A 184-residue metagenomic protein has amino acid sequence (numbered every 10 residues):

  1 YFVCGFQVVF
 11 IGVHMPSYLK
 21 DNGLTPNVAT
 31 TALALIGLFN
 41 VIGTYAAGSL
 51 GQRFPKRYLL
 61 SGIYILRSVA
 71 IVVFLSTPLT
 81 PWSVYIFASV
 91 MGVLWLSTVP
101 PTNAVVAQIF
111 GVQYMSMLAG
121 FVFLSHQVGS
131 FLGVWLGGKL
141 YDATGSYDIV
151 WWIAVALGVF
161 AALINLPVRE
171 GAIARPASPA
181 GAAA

Functional and structural regions predicted by a protein language model:
Y1-A47, V99, G133: Extracytoplasmic gate region of multi-pass secondary transporters
F10, A34-N40, A46-V105: C-terminal transmembrane helical hairpin of 12-TM major facilitator-type secondary transporters
L19-K20, L50-G51, L136-G145: Interfacial helix-cap and linker-helix signal at transmembrane-aqueous boundaries of multi-pass secondary transporters
P26-N27, V112-V122: Loop-to-transmembrane helix entry/capping segments in MFS-fold secondary transporters and related SLC/MFSD carriers
V106-M115, G145: Paired intracellular helix-loop junctions of major facilitator superfamily
K139-L157: A membrane-interface helix-boundary motif in multi-pass transporters
V155-A184: Multi-pass alpha-helical transporter architecture, strongest for 12-TM Major Facilitator/SLC carriers used
